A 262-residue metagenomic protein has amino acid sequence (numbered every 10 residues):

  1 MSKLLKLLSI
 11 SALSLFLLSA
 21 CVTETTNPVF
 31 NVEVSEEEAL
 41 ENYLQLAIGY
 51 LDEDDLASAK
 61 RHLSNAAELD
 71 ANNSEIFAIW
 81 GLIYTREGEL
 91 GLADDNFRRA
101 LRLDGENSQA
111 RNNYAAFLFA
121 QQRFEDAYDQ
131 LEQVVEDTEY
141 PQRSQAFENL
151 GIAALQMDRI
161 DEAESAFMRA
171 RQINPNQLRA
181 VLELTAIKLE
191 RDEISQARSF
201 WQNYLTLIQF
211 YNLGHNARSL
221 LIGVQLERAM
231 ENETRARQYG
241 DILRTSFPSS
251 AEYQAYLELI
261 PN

Functional and structural regions predicted by a protein language model:
L15-E38: Bacterial Sec signal peptide processing site at the extreme N-terminus
S35, L69, L103-D104, D137-E139 (+3 more regions): Structural marker of alpha-solenoid helical repeat scaffolds
E36-L69, R86: Alpha-helical segment of the N-proximal tetratricopeptide repeat
A39-L40, S74-E75, S108-Q109, Q142-S144 (+4 more regions): Helix-start (N-cap) detector for alpha-helical repeat units in TPR-like alpha-solenoids, especially tetratricopeptide
D52, R86-E87, A120-Q121, D137 (+4 more regions): Register position in tetratricopeptide repeats
